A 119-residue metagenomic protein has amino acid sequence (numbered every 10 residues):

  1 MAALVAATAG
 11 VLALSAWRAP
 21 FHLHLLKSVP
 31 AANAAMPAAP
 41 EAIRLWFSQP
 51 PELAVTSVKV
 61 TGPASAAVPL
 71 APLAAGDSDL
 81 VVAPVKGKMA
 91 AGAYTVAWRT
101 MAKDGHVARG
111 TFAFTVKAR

Functional and structural regions predicted by a protein language model:
A2-A13: Bacterial N-terminal signal peptides
L14-L26: Proline/serine/threonine-rich low-complexity linkers at boundaries of modular beta-sandwich domains
M36-A38, A42-Q49, G105-R119: Extended, polar beta-sheet/loop recognition surfaces of beta-rich domains that mediate binding to diverse ligands
I43-A71: Short, surface-exposed alpha-helix to beta-strand junction/turn motifs within ectodomains of secreted and cell-envelope
A71-D77: Short beta-strand segments within Ig-like beta-sandwich modules, predominantly Fibronectin type-III
D77-A83: Aromatic sugar-binding surface patches on proteins that engage polysaccharides or sugar-phosphate polymers
V85, A90-V96: A glycine-anchored, Pro-Gly-centered beta-turn/N-cap motif
